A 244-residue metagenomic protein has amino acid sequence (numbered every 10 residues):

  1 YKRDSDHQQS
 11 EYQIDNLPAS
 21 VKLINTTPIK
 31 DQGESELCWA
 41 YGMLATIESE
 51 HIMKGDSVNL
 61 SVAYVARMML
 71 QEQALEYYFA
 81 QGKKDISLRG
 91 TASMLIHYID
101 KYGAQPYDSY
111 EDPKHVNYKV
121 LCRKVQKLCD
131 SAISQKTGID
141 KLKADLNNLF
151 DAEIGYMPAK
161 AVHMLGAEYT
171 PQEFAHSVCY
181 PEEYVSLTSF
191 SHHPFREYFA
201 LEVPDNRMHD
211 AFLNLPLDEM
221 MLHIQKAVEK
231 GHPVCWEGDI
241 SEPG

Functional and structural regions predicted by a protein language model:
Y1-D239, G244: Catalytic-core signature of thiol
